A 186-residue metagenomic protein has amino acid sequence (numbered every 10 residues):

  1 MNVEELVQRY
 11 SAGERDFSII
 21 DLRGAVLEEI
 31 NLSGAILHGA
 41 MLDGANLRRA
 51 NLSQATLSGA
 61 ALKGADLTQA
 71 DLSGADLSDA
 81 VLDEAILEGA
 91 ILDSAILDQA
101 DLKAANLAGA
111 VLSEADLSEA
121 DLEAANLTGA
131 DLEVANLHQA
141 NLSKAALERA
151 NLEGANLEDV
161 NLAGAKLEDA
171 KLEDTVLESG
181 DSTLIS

Functional and structural regions predicted by a protein language model:
N2-S186: Tandem repeat scaffolds
